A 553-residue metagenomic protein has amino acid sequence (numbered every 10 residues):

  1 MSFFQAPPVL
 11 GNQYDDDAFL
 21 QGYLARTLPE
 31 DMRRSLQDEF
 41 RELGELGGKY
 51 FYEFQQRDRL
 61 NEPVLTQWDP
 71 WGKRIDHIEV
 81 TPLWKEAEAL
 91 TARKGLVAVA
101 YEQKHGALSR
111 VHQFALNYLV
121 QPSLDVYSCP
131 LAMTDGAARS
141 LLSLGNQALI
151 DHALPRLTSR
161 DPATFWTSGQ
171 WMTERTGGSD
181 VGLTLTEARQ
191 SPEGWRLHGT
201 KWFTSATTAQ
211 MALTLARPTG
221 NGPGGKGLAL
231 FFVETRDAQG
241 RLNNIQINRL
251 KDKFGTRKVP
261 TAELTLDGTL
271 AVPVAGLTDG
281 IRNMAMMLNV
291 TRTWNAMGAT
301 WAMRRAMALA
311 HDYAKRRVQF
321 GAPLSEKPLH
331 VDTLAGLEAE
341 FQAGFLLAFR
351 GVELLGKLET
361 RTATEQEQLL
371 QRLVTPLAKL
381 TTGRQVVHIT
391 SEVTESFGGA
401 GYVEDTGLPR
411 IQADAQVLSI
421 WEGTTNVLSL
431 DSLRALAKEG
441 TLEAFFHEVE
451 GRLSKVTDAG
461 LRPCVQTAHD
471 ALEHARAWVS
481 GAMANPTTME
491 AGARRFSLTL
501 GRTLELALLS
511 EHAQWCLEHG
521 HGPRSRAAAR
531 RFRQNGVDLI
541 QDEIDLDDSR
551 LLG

Functional and structural regions predicted by a protein language model:
M1-G106: Extended, charge-enriched "interface" segments that sit outside catalytic cores
Q5-V9, F19-Y23, T27-Q56, R372-E448 (+2 more regions): Alpha-helix capping/hinge segments and adjacent helical runs
P70-T164, S205-T207, F345, W421 (+1 more regions): Internal helix-loop-helix
H105, Q239-N244, N248, K253 (+4 more regions): A glycine-rich, basic-preceded beta-loop-alpha segment at the flavin cofactor/substrate interface of flavin-utilizing
G145-E193, F349-Q368, T375, V386-T390 (+2 more regions): Internal maturation/activation junctions in enzymes
G194, H198-N244: A short core secondary-structure module
Q342-K379, E395, V479-A491, H512-P523: C-terminal helix-coil-helix/basic helical segment that borders enzyme active sites and/or dimer interfaces and provides
E448, R452-G553: C-terminal amphipathic alpha-helical interaction region
